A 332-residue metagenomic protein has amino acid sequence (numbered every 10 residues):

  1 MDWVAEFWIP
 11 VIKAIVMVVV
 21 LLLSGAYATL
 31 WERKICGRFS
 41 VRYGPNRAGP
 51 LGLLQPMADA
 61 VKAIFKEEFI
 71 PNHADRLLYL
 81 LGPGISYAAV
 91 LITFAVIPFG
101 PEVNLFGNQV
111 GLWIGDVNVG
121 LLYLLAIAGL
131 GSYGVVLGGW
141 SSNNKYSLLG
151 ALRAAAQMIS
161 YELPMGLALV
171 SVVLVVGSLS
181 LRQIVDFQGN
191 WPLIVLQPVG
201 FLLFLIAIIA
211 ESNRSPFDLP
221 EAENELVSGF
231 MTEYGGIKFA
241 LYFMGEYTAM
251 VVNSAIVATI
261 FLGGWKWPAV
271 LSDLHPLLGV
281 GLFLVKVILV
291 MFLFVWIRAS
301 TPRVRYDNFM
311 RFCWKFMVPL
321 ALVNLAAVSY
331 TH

Functional and structural regions predicted by a protein language model:
M1-A5, I9, I97, P101-Y123 (+1 more regions): Juxtamembrane/interfacial segments at transmembrane-helix boundaries in multi-pass membrane proteins
K13-L21, N118-A128, L193-A207, V280-K286: Alpha-helical transmembrane segments
G37-A60, G150, A154, M158 (+1 more regions): Juxtamembrane inter-helical linkers in multi-pass membrane proteins
Y43-R47, K66-L81, T248-A249: Membrane-interface helix starts
E68, L91-G107, V136: Transmembrane alpha-helix boundary signature
V172, S180-G235, A240-E246: N-terminal cationic and glycine-rich segments that engage phosphates or anionic surfaces
S215, V295-F312: Alpha-helical transmembrane segments
T331-H332: Conserved small/polar residues in nucleotide/adenosyl-binding loops
